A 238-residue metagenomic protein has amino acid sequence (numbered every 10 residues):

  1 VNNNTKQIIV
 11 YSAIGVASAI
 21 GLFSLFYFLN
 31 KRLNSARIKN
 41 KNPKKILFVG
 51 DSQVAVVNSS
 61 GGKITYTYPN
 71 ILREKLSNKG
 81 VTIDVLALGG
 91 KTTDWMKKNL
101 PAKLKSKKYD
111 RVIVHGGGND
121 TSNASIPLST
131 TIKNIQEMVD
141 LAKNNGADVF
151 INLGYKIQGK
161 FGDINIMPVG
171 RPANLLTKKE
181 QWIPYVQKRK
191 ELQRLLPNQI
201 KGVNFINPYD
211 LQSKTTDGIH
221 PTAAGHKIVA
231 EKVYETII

Functional and structural regions predicted by a protein language model:
T5-R32: Single-pass alpha-helical membrane anchors
F28-A87, P101-K108: Serine-esterase "nucleophile elbow" of acetyl-processing enzymes
S52-Q53, L86-K91, I113-S122, K143 (+2 more regions): Cell-envelope and extracellular/periplasmic
V56-N58, A87-T93, G118-S129, T177-P184 (+1 more regions): Surface-exposed cleft-lining segments at the edges of enzyme active sites
N78, M96, R111, L196 (+1 more regions): Histidine-centered active-site loop/cap adjacent to the catalytic His in serine esterases/O-acetyl transfer systems
D94-I132, F150, Y155-G159: Oxyanion-hole/transition-state-stabilizing segment in secreted/luminal serine hydrolases and related acyltransferases
N144-V149: A short helix->loop->beta-strand "cap" motif at the edges of active sites that frequently abuts
G159-Y209: Substrate-gating cap/lid alpha-helix
